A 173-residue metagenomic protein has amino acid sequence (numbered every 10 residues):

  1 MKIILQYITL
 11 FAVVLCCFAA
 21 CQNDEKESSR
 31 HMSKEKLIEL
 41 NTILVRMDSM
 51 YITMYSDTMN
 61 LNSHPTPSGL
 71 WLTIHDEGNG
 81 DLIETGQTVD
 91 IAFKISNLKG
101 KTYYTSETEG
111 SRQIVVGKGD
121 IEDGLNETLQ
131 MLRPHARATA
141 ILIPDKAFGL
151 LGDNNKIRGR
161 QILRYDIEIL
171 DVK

Functional and structural regions predicted by a protein language model:
I3-Q6, C21-K173: Cross-family detector of peptidyl-prolyl cis-trans isomerase
L5-V13: Sec-dependent signal peptide hydrophobic core
C16-A20: C-terminal motif of bacterial Sec signal peptides marking the signal peptidase cleavage site
